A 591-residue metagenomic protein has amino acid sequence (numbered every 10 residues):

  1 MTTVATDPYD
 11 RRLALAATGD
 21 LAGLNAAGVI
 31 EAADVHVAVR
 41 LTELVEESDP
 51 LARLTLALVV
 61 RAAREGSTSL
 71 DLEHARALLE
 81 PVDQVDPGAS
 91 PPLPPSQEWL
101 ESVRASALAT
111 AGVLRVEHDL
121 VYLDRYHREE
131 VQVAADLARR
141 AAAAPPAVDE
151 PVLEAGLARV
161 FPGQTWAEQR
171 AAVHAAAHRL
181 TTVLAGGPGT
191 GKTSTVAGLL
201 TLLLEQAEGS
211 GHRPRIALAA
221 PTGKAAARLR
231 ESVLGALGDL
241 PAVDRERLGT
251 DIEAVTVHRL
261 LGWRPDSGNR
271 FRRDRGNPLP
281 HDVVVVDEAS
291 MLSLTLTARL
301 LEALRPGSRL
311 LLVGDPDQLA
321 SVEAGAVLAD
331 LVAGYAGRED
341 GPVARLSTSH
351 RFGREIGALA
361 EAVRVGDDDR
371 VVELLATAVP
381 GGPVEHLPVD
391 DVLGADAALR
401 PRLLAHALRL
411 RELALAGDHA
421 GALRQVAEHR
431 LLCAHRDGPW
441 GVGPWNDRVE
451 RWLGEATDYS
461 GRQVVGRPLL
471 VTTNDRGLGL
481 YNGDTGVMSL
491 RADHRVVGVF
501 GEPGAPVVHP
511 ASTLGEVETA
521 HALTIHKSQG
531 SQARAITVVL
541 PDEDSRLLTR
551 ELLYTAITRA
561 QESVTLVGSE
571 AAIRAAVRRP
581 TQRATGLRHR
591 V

Functional and structural regions predicted by a protein language model:
M1-A155: Accessory, non-ATPase domains that flank or precede helicase/AAA+ motor cores in DNA-metabolism machines
A75, V133, T222, T256 (+8 more regions): Residue-level signature of catalytic and energy-coupling elements of molecular machines, predominantly ATP/GTP-dependent
V85-P91, L237-G249, E412-H419: Short mixed-charge
V116-P188, S194-G198, L202-L204: Pre-Walker A segment
A171, G209, D317-L478, S489: Conserved helicase motor core of P-loop NTPases
A171-V173, R179-V379: ASCE P-loop NTPase helicase motor core
V173-A175, P188, L218, R245-E246 (+11 more regions): Replace "in large, NTP-powered and nucleic-acid-processing enzymes" with "in large, NTP-powered factors and other
V365, V471, D484-V591: C-terminal accessory regions
